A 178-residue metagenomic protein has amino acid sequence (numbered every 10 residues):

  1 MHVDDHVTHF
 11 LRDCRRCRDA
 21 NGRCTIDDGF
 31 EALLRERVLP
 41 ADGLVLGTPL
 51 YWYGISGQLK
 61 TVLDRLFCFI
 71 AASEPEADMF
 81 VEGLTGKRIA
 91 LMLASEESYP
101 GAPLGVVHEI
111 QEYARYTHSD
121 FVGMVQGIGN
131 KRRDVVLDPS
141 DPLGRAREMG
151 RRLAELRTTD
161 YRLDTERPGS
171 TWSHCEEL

Functional and structural regions predicted by a protein language model:
M1-A71, E76, R132-L178: N-terminal beta1-alpha1-beta2 submodule of the flavodoxin-like/Rossmannoid cofactor-binding fold
V3, A94, G127: Active-site donor-binding loop signature of nucleotide-sugar glycosyltransferases
T48, E96, V125: Short secondary-structure boundary segments
A71-V122: Short, glycine-/small-residue-rich phosphate/pyrophosphate-handling segment
G123-G129: Beta-strand-loop-alpha "switch" segments that mediate conformational coupling across diverse proteins
